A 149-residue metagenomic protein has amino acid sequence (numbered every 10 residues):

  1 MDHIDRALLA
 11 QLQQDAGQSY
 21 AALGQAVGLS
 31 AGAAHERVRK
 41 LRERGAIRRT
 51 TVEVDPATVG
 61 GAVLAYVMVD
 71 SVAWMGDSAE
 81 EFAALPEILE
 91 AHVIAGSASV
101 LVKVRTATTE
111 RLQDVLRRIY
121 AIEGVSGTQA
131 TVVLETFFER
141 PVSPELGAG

Functional and structural regions predicted by a protein language model:
M1-G149: A compositional/biophysical signature of low hydrophobicity enriched in polar/charged and small residues
